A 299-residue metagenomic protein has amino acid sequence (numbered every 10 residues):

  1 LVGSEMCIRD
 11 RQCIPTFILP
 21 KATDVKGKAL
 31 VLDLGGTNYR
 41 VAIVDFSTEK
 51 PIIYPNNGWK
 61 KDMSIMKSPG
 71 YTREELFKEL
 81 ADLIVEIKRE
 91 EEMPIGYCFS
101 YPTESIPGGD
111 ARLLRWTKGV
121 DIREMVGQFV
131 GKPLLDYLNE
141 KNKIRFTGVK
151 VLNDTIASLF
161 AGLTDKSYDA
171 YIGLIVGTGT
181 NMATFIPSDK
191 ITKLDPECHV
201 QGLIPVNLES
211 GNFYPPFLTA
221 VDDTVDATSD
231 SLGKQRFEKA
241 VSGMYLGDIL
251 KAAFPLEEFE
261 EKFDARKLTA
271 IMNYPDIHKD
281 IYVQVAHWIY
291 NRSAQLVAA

Functional and structural regions predicted by a protein language model:
L1-I8: Short, small-residue-biased leader/transition segments that mark boundaries at the very start of proteins
F17-Y54, S105, Y171-P187: Gly/Thr-rich phosphate-binding beta-strand-loop-beta motif of the actin/hexokinase/Hsp70
K26-G27, S47-I52, I65-R89, M93: Core catalytic machinery and nucleic-acid-binding channels of phosphodiester-processing enzymes
A29-L32, E91-S100: Short glycine-rich phosphate-binding loop at a beta-alpha junction
V41, Y97, L250, V297: Residue-level signal for inorganic ion chemistry
G58-A81, T103-K166, A170-I172, S188-N212: Glycine-rich phosphate-binding loop and adjoining helix at the ATP-binding site of ATP-dependent phosphoryl-transfer
Y71-R89, F237-L246, E258-A299: Adenine-nucleotide phosphate-binding core of ATP-dependent small-molecule kinases
T184-H278: Acidic-enriched catalytic cores of C-N bond-cleaving enzymes acting on peptides and small amides
